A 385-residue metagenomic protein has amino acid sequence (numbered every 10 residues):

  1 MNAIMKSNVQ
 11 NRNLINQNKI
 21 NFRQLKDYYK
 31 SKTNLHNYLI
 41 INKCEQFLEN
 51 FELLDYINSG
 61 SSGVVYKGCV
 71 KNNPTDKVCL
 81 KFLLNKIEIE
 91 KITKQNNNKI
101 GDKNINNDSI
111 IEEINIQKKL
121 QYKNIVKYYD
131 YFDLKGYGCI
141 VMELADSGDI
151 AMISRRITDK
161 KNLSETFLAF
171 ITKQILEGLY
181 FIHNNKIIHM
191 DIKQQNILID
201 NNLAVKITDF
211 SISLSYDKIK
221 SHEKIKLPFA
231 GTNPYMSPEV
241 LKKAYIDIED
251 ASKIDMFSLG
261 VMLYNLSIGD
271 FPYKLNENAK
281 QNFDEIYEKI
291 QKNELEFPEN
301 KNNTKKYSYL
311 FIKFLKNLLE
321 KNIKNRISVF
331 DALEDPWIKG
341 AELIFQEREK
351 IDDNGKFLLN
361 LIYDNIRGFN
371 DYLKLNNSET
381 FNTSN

Functional and structural regions predicted by a protein language model:
L54-S61, V65: Protein kinase glycine-rich loop
V64-V70, P74-T93: Glycine-rich ATP phosphate-binding loop
Y131: Activation-segment/catalytic-loop signature of the eukaryotic protein kinase fold
K135-D149: Conserved short submotifs of the Hanks-type protein kinase catalytic core that shape the nucleotide-binding pocket
I171-T172: Activation segment signature within eukaryotic-like protein kinase domains
H183-D200: Catalytic-loop of the protein kinase fold
D200-N233: Activation segment/activation loop of eukaryotic-type protein kinase catalytic domains
